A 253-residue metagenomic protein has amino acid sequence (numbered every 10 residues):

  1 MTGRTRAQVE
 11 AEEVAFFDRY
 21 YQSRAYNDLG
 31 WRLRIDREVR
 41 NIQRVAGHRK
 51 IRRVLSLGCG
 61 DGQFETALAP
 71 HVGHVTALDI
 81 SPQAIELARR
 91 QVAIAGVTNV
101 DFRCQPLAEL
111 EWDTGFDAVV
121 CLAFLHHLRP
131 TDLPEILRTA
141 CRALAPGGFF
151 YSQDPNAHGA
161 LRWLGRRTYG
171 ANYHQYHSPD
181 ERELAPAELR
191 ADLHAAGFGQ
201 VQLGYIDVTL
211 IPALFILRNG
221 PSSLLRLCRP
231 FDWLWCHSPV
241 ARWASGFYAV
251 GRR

Functional and structural regions predicted by a protein language model:
M1-R49: Conserved class I S-adenosyl-L-methionine
K50-G60: Conserved class I S-adenosyl-L-methionine
D61-A67, H71-A108: Class I SAM-dependent methyltransferase SAM/SAH-binding core
A108-V119: A short acidic, Gly/Pro-enriched loop at the edge of an enzyme's catalytic core that lines a small-molecule cofactor
P134-P146: A short glycine-rich, Lys/Arg-flanked "PGG" loop and its adjoining helix->strand segment in the class I
Y151-N172: Conserved class I S-adenosyl-L-methionine
G165, V201, D207-R253: A C-terminal cap/extension of S-adenosyl-L-methionine-dependent methyltransferases that defines the acceptor-substrate
N172-E188: Acceptor-substrate binding/catalytic loop of class I
